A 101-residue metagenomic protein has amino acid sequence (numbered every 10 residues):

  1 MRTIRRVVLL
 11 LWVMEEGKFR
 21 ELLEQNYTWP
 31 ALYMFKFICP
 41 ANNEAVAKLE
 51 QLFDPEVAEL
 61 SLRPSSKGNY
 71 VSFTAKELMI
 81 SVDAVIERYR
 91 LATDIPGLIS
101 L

Functional and structural regions predicted by a protein language model:
R2-S72, L78-L101: Long, contiguous binding/interaction regions
